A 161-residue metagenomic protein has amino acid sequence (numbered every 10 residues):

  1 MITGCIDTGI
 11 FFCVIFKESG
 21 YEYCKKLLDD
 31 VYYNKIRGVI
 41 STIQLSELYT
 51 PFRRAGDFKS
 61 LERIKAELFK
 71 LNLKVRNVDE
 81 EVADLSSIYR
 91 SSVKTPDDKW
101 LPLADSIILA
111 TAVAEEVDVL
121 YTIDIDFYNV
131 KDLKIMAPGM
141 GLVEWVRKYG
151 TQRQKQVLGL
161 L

Functional and structural regions predicted by a protein language model:
M1-I40, R53-K65, W145-L161: Short, well-structured N-terminal submotif of metal-dependent ribonuclease cores
M1-T3, E115-L161: Acidic, PIN/NYN-like endoribonuclease modules and their adjacent C-terminal/linker elements
F11, L45, A83, F127-Y128 (+1 more regions): A generic structural signal for short hydrophobic patches within well-formed alpha-helices
V39, R76, M136: General small-molecule cofactor/ligand-binding pocket signal
A55-K59, V93-T95, P138-M140: Short, hinge-like loop/turn segments at secondary-structure boundaries
F58-D84: Helix-adjacent hinge/juxtasegments
K74-V119, I123-I125, V157-L158: Active-site neighborhoods of divalent-metal-dependent phosphate/nucleic-acid chemistry enzymes
